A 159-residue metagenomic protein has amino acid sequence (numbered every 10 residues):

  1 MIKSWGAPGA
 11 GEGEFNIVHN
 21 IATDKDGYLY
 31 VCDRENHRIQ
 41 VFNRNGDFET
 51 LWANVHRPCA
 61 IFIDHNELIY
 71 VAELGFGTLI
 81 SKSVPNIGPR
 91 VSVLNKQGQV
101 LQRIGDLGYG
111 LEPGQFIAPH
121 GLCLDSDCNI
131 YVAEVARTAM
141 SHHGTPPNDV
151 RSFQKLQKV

Functional and structural regions predicted by a protein language model:
M1-V159: Eukaryotic scaffold repeat domains enriched in small/polar residues
